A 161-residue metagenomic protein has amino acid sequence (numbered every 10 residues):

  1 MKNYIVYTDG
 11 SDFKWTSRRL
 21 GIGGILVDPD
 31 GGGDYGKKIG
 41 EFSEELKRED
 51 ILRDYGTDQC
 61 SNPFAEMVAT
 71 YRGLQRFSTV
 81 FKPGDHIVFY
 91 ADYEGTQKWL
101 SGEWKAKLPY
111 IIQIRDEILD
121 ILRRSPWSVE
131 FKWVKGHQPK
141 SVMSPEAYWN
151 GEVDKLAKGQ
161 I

Functional and structural regions predicted by a protein language model:
M1-F64, R76-T79, G159: RNase H-like nuclease fold core
Y4-Y7, Y35, Y55, Y71 (+3 more regions): Sequence-level detector for tyrosine residue identity
W15-R18, H86-I161: C-terminal functional segments of enzyme domains
N62-T70, K107-I111: Phosphate/oxyanion-binding active-site loops and adjacent basic polyanion-contact surfaces
V68-V88, I121: Short, basic/hydrophobic alpha-helical segments
